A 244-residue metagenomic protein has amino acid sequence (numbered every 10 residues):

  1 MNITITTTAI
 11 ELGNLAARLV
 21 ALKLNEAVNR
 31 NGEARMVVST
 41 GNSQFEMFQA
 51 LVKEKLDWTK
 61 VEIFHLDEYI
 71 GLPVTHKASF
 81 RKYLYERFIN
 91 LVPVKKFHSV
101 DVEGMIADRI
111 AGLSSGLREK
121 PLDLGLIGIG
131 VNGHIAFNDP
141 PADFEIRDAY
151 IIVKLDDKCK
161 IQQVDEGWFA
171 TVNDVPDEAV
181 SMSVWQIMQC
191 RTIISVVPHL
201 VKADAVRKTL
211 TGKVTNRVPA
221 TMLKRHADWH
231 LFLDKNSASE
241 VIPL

Functional and structural regions predicted by a protein language model:
M1-M36: N-terminal glycine-/serine-/threonine-rich phosphate-binding loop
N25-E54: Glycine-rich N-terminal segment of FAD-binding domains in flavoprotein oxidoreductases, spanning the beta-loop-helix
V38-S43, I127-V131, P198: Glycine-rich beta-strand-to-loop/alpha-helix junction loops that act as flexible
A50-W58, P140-A149, V214: A glycine- and small-aliphatic-rich helix-loop capping segment at beta-alpha/alpha-beta transitions that lines
W58-L126: Ligand-binding beta-strand-loop-alpha-helix segment within the catalytic cores of soluble metabolic enzymes
K120-E145: Glycine-rich phosphate-binding loop
A136-M182: Class I SAM-dependent methyltransferase SAM-binding "motif I" and its flanking Rossmann-like core
M182-W185, Q189-L244: ATP/nucleoside-binding phosphotransfer catalytic cores, i.e., glycine-rich phosphate-binding loops
